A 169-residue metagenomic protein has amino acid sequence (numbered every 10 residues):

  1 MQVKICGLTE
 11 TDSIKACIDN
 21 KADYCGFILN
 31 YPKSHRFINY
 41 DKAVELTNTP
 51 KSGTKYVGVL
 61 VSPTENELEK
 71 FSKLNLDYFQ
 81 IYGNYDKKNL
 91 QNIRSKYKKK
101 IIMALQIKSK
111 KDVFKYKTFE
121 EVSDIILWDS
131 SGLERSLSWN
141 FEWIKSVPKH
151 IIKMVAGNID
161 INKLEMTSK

Functional and structural regions predicted by a protein language model:
M1-K169: Conserved N-terminal beta1-alpha1 strand-loop-helix module at the mouth
